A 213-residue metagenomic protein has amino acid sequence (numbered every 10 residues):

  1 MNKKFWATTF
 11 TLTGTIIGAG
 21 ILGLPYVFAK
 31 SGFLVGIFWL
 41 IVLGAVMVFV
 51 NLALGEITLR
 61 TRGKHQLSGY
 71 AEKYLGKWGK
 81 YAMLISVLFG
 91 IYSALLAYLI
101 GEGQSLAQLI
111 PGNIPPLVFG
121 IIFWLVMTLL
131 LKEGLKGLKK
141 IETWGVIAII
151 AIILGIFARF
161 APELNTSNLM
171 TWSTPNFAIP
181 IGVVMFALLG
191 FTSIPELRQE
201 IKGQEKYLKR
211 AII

Functional and structural regions predicted by a protein language model:
M1-Y26, S31, V48-L52, K64 (+1 more regions): Membrane-interface "cap" regions at the ends of multi-pass membrane proteins
N2-L12, G76-G90, W172-G182: Select transmembrane alpha-helical segments in multipass membrane proteins
K3, G32-L40, A53-A94, A107-P116: Transmembrane-helix boundary/entry motifs in multi-pass membrane transporters
F10-T13, I17, F38, V42 (+5 more regions): Lipid-exposed faces of alpha-helical membrane segments in multi-pass integral membrane proteins
L24-K30, G101-P111, A161-T174: Membrane-interface helix termini and inter-helical loops of multi-pass transporters
G36-M47, P175-V183: Alpha-helical transmembrane segments
G69-K73, L99-G120, E200-Q204, I213: Helix-loop-helix connectors at the membrane interface of multi-pass transporters/channels
N113-I122, V126, E133-K136, K140-R210: Helix-loop-helix junctions that connect adjacent transmembrane segments in multi-pass membrane transporters
